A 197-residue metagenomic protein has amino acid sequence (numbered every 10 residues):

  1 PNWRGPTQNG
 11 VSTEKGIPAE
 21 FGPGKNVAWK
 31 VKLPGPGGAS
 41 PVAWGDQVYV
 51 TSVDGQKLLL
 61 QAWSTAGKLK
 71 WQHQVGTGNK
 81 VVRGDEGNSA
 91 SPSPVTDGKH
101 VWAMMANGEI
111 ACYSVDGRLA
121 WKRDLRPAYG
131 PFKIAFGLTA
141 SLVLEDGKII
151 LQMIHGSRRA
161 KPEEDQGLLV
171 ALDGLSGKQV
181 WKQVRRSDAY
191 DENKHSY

Functional and structural regions predicted by a protein language model:
P1-Y197: Noncatalytic, solvent-exposed loop/strand surfaces of beta-propeller-type extracellular/periplasmic domains
